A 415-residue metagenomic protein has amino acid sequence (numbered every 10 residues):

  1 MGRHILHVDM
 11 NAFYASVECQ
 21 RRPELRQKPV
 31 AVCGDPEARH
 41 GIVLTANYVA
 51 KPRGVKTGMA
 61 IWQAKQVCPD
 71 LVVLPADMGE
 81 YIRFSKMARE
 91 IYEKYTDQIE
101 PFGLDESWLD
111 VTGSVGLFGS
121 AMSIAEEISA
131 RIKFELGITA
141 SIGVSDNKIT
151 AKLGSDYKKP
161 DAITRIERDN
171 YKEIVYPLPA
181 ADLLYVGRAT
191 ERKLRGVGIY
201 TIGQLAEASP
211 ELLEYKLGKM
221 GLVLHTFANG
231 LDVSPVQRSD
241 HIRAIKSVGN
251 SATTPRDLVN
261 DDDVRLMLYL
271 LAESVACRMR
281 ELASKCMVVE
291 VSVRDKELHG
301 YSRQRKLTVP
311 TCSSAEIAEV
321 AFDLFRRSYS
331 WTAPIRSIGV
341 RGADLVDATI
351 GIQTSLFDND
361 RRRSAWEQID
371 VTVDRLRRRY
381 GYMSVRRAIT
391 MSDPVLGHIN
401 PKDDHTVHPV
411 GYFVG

Functional and structural regions predicted by a protein language model:
M1-T226, V236-S239, C277, D360-G415: Gly/Gly-Pro- and Ser/Thr-rich, intrinsically disordered tail segments characteristic of DNA damage-repair and tolerance
H7, T190-I335: DNA-contacting surface of Y-family translesion DNA polymerases
F13, P36-R39, K296-H299, L345-A348: Short, charged/polar surface micro-motifs in flexible loops or helix N-caps
K28, A140, D161, M287-V289 (+2 more regions): Change "...and in nucleic-acid phosphodiester-cleaving endonucleases..." to "...and in nucleic-acid processing enzymes
V72-V73, H299-R303, I350-G351: Short small-residue beta-strand/loop micro-motif enriched in glycine and branched aliphatics
F102-E106, S145-K148, S284-V288, A333-S337: Short Gly/Ser/Thr- and Asp/Glu-enriched loop/turn motifs at secondary-structure junctions
S107-G113, S302-R305, I352-D358: Short, hydrophobic beta-strand segments
F322-R379: C-terminal hydrophobic structural anchor segments that stabilize assembly/packing rather than catalytic chemistry
